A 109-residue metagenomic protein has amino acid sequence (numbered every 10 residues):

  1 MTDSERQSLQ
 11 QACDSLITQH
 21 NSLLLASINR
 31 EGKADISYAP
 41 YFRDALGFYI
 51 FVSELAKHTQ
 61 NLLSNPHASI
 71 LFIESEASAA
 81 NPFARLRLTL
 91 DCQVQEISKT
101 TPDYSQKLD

Functional and structural regions predicted by a protein language model:
M1-D109: Binding-site signature for planar aromatic cofactors or substrates
